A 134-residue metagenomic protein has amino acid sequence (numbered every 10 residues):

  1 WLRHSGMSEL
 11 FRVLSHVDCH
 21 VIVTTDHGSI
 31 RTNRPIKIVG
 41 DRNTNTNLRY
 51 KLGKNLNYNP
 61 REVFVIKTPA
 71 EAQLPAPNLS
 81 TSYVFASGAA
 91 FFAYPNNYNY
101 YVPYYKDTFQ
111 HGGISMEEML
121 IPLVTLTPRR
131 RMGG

Functional and structural regions predicted by a protein language model:
W1-G134: Feature captures the catalytic ectodomains and active-site-proximal regions of enzymes that hydrolyze or transfer
